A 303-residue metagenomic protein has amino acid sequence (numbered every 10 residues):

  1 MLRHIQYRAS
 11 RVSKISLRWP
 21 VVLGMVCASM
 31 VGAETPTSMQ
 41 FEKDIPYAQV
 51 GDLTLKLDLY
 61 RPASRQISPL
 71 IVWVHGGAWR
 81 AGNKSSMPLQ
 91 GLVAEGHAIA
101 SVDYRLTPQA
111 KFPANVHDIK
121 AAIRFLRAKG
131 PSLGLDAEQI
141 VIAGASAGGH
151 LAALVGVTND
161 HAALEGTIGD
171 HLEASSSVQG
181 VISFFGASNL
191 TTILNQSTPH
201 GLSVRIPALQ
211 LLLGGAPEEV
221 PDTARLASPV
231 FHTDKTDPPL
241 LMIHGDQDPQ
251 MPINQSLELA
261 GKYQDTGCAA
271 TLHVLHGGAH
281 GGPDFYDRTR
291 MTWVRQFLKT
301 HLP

Functional and structural regions predicted by a protein language model:
H4-V21: Bacterial N-terminal signal peptides that target proteins for export
S13-S16, S29, D222: Residue-level detector of alpha-helical transmembrane segments in integral membrane proteins
P20-S29: Bacterial N-terminal signal peptides
E34-P303: Alpha/beta-hydrolase superfamily serine-hydrolase fold, recognizing
